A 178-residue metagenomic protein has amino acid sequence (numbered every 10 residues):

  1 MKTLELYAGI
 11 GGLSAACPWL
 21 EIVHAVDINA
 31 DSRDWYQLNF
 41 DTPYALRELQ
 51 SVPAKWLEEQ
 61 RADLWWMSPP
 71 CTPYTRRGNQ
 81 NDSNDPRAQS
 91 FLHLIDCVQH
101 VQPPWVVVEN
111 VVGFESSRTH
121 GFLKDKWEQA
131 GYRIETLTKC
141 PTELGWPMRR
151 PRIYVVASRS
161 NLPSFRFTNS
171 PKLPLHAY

Functional and structural regions predicted by a protein language model:
M1-T3: Extreme N-terminal starter segment of soluble prokaryotic enzymes
E5-I10: Class I SAM-dependent methyltransferase "Motif I" SAM/SAH-binding loop
A16-E21, N39: A short, Lys/Arg-enriched amphipathic alpha-helix followed by its capping loop at the start of a domain
I22-D27: Conserved SAM-binding motif I beta-strand of class I
A30-D34: Short alpha-helix immediately C-terminal to the canonical SAM-binding loop
T42-L49: Conserved SAM-binding strand-loop segment of SAM-dependent methyltransferases
V52-L64, C71-Y178: Class I S-adenosyl-L-methionine
